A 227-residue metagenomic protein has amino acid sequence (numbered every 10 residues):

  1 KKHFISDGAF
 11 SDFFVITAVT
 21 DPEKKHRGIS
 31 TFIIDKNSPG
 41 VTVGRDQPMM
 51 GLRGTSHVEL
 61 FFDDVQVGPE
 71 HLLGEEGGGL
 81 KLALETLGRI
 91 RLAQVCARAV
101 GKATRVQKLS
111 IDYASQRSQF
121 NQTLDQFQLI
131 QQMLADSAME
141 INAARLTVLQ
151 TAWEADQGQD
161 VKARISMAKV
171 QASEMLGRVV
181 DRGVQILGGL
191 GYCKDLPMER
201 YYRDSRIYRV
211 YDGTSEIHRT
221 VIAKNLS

Functional and structural regions predicted by a protein language model:
K1-V43: A short core secondary-structure module
H3, D7, L52, Q159-D160 (+1 more regions): Alpha-helix capping/hinge segments and adjacent helical runs
F4, F14-T17, I33, T42 (+7 more regions): Structured core elements
S6-F13, K25, R89, A155 (+1 more regions): Internal helix-loop-helix
A9-D12, G28, N37, G54-F61 (+6 more regions): A generic structural signal for well-ordered coil/turn residues at beta-strand boundaries that shape enzyme active-site
V41-N142, Y208, I217-S227: Glycine-rich beta->alpha junctions and the first turn(s) of the following alpha-helix
I111, S115-D125, A138-Q171, V184-G189: C-terminal helix-coil-helix/basic helical segment that borders enzyme active sites and/or dimer interfaces and provides
